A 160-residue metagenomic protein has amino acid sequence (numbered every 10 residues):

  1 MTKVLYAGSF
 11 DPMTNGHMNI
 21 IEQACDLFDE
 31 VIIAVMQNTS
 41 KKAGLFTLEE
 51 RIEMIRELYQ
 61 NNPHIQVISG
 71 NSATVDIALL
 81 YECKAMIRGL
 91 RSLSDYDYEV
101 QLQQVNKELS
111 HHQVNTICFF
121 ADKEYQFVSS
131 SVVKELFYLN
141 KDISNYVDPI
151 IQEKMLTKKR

Functional and structural regions predicted by a protein language model:
M1-R160: Nucleotidyltransferase catalytic core that binds NTPs
